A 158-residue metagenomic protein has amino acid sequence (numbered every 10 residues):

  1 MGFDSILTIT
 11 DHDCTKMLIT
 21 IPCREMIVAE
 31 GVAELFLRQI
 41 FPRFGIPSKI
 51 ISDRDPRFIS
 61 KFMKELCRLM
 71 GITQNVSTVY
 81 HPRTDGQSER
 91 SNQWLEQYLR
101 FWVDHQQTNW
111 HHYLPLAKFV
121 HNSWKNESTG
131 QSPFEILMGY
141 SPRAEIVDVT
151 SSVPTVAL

Functional and structural regions predicted by a protein language model:
M1-F3, T10-T15, P42-G45, I59 (+2 more regions): Intrinsically disordered, low-complexity regulatory regions enriched in Ser/Pro/Gly/Thr and acidic residues
D4-L35, S77: A short, conserved beta-strand element enriched in hydrophobic/aromatic residues
D11-D13, C23-E25, R54, S123 (+1 more regions): Residues immediately flanking
A29, A33, L37, P47 (+1 more regions): Domain-scale segment recognizer with a strong primary affinity for retroviral/LTR-retrotransposon integrase
